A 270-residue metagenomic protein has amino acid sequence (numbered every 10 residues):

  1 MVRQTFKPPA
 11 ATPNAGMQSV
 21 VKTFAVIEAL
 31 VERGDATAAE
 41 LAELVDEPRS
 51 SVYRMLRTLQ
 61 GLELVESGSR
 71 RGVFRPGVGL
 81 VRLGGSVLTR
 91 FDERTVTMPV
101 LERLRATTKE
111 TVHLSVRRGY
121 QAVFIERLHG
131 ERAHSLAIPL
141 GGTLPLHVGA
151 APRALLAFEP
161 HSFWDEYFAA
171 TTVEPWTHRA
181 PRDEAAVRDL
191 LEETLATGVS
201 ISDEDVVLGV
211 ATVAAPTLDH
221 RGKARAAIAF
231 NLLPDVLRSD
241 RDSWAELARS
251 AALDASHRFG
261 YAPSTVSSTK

Functional and structural regions predicted by a protein language model:
M1-T95, L253-Y261: N-terminal helix-turn-helix
V2-F6, A133-V206, K270: Short, solvent-exposed recognition segments
V65-S67, L114-S115, T217: A structural signal for short hydrophobic beta-strand segments in well-ordered beta-sheet cores
R70-T171: Amphipathic alpha-helical effector-binding/dimerization core of metabolite-sensing transcriptional regulators
L146-G149, D165, D242-A262: Short, solvent-exposed cationic patches
A180-D254, T269-K270: Extended hydrophobic
Y261-K270: Short, highly charged C-terminal tails/helix-capping segments
